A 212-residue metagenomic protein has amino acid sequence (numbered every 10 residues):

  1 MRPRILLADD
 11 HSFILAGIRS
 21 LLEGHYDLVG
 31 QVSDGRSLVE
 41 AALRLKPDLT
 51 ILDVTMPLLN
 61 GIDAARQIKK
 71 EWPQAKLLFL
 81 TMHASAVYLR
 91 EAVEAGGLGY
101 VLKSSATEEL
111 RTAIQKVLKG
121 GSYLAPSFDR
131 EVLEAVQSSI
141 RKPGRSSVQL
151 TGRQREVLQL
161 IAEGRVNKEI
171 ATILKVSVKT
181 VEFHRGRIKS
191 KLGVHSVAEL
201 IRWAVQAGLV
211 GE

Functional and structural regions predicted by a protein language model:
S12-G30: Two-component/phosphorelay signaling modules centered on CheY-like receiver
D34-S37, L59-D63: Acidic catalytic/metal-coordinating carboxylates
E40, I62-Q74: Short amphipathic alpha-helix used as the core "switch/output" element in two-component signaling
L45-I51: Active-site beta3 strand of CheY-like receiver
D53, T81: Active-site residues of response regulator receiver
M56: Receiver (REC) domain active-site loop signature in two-component systems and cognate sites in sensor histidine kinases
V87-E94, L98-E156, L209-G211: Short, flexible helix-to-coil linker/hinge segments that flank and couple to helix-turn-helix
V166-E199: Recognition helix of helix-turn-helix DNA-binding domains
